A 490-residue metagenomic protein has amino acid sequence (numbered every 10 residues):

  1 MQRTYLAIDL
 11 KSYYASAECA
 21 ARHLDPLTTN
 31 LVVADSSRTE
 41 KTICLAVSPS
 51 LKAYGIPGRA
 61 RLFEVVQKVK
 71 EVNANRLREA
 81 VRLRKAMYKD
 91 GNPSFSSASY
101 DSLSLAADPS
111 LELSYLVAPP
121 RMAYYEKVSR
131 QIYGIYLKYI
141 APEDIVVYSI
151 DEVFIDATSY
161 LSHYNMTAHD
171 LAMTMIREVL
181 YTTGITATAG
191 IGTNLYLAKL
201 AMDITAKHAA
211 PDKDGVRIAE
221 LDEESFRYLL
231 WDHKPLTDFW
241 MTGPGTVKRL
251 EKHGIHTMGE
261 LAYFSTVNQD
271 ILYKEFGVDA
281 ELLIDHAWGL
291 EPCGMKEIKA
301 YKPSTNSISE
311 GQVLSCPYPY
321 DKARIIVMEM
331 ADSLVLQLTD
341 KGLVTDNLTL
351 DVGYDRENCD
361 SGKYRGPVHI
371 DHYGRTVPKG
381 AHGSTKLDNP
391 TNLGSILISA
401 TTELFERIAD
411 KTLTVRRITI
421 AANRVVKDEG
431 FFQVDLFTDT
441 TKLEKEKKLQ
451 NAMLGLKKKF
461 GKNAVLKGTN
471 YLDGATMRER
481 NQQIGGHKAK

Functional and structural regions predicted by a protein language model:
M1-D285, P292-M295, T440-K490: Gly/Gly-Pro- and Ser/Thr-rich, intrinsically disordered tail segments characteristic of DNA damage-repair and tolerance
A7, D238, K248-T414: DNA-contacting surface of Y-family translesion DNA polymerases
K11-Y13, S37-K41, Y354-C359, V425-D428: Short, charged/polar surface micro-motifs in flexible loops or helix N-caps
A17, T376-K490: Acidic, metal-coordinating catalytic segment for phosphate/diphosphate chemistry, firing primarily on the Nudix
E79, D346, K363-R365, Q433-V434 (+1 more regions): Composition- and surface-driven signal marking solvent-exposed, interaction-prone regions in large proteins
T193-Y196, D285-W288, V344-R356, T414-V426 (+1 more regions): A glycine-rich phosphate-binding loop feature that marks nucleotide/adenosyl-phosphate handling sites
L200-A201, D360-K363, F431: Short, well-ordered secondary-structure micro-motifs
